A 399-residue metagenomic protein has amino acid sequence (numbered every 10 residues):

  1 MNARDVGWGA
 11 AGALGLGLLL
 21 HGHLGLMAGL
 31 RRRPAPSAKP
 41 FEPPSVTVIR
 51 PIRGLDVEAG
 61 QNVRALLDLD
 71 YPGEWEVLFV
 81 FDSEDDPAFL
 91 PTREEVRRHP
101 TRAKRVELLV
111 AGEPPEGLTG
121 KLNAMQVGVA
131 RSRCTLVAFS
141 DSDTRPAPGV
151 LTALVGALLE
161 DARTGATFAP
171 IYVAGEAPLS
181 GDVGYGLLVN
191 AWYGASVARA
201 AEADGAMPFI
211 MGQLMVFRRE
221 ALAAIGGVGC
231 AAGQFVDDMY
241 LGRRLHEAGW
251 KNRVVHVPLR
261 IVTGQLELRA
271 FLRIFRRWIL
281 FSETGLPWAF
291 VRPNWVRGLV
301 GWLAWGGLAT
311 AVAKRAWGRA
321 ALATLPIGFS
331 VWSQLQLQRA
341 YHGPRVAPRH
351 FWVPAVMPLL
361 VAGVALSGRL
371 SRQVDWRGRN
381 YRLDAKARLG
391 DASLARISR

Functional and structural regions predicted by a protein language model:
M1-N62: N-proximal low-complexity "stem/linker" segments adjacent to membrane-targeting elements
D5, A13, H23-R31, A35-P40 (+1 more regions): Membrane-embedded multi-pass helical conduit in multi-pass membrane proteins, especially envelope-biosynthetic
P44-T47, E76, Y240: Cell-envelope/extracellular polymer assembly enzymes that use nucleotide-activated donors
R64-P115: Acidic donor-binding segment of Leloir-type glycosyltransferases
D82, S140-S142, F168: Active-site acidic Asp-centered loop
P87, D141-A157: Acidic donor-binding/catalytic loop of UDP-sugar-dependent glycosyltransferases, especially processive GT2
R97-A130, C134, A153-I225, G229 (+4 more regions): Long helical/loop segments within the catalytic core of UDP-sugar-dependent glycosyltransferases, especially the large
R163, G233, M239-I261: Catalytic donor-sugar/metal-binding loop of nucleotide-sugar-dependent glycosyltransferases
